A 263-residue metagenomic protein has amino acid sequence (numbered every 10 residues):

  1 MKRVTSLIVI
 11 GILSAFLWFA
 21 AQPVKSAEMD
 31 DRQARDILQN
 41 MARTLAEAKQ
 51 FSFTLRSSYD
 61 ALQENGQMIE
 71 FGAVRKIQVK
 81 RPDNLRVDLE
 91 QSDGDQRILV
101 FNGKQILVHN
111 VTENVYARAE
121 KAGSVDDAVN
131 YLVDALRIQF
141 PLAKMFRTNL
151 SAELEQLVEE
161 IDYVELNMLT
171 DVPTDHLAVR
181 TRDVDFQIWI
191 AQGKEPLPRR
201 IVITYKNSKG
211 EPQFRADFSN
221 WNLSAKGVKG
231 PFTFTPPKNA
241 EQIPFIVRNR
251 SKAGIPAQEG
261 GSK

Functional and structural regions predicted by a protein language model:
M1-V4: Positively charged n-region of N-terminal signal peptides that target proteins for export
V9-W18: Bacterial N-terminal signal peptides
W18-S26: Sec/Tat signal peptide C-region and signal peptidase I cleavage site
A27-I37, E47, N65, Q105 (+5 more regions): Flexible, processing/modification-adjacent segments and terminal tails in exported/periplasmic/extracellular proteins
M29-R32, R56, L107, L154-I246: Gly/Pro-enriched, hydrophobic low-complexity segments that function as extracytoplasmic propeptides/linkers
M29-V115: N-terminal mature ectodomain segment of secretory-pathway/periplasmic proteins
G72-K76, I98, Y116-R118, E160 (+2 more regions): Well-ordered beta-strand positions in beta-sheet-rich domains
Q96-F101, N110, R118-K121, A128-Y131 (+3 more regions): A short, polar/proline- and glycine-enriched secondary-structure boundary/capping micro-motif
